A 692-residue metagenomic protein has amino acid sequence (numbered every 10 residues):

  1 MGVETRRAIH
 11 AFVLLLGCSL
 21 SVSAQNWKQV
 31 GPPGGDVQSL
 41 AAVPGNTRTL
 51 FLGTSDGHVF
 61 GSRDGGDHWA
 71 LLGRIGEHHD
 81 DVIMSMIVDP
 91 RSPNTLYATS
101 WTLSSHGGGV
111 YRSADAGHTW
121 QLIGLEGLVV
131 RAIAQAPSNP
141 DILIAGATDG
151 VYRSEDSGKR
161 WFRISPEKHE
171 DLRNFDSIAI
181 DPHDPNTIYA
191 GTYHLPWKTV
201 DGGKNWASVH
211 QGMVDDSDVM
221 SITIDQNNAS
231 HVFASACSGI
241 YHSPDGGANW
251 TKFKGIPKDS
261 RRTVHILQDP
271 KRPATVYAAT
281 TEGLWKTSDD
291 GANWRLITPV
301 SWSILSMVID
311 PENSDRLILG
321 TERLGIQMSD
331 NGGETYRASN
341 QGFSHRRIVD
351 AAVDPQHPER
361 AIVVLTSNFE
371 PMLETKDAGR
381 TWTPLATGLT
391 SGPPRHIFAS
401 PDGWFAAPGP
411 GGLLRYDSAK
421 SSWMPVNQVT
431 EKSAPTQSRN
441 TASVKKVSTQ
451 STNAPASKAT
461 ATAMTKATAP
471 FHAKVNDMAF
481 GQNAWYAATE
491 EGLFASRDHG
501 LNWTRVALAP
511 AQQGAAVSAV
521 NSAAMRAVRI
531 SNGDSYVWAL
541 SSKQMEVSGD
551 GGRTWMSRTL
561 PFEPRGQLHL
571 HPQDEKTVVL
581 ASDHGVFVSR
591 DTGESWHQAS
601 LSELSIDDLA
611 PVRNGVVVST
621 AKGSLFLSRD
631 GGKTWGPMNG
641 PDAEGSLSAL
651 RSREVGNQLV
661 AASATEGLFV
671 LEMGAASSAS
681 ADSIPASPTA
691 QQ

Functional and structural regions predicted by a protein language model:
M1-F12: Bacterial N-terminal signal peptides that target proteins for export
F12, V22-Q692: Extracellular glycan-interacting surfaces
G17-S21: Hydrophobic membrane-targeting alpha-helices
